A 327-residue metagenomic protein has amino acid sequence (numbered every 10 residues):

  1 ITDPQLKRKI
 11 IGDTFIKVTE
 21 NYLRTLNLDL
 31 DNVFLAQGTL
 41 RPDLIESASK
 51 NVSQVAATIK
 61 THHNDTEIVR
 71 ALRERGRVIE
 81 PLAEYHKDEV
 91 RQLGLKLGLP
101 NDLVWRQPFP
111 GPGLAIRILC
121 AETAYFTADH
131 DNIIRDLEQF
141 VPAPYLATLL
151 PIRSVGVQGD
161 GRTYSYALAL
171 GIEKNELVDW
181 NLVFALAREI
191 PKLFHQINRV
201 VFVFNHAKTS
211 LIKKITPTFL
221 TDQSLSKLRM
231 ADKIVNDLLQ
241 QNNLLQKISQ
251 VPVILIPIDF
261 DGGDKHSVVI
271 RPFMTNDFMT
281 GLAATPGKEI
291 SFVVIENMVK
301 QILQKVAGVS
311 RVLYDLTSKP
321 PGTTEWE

Functional and structural regions predicted by a protein language model:
I1-E327: ATP/NTP-dependent adenylation/nucleotidyl-transfer catalytic domains that generate, transfer, or process NMP-activated
